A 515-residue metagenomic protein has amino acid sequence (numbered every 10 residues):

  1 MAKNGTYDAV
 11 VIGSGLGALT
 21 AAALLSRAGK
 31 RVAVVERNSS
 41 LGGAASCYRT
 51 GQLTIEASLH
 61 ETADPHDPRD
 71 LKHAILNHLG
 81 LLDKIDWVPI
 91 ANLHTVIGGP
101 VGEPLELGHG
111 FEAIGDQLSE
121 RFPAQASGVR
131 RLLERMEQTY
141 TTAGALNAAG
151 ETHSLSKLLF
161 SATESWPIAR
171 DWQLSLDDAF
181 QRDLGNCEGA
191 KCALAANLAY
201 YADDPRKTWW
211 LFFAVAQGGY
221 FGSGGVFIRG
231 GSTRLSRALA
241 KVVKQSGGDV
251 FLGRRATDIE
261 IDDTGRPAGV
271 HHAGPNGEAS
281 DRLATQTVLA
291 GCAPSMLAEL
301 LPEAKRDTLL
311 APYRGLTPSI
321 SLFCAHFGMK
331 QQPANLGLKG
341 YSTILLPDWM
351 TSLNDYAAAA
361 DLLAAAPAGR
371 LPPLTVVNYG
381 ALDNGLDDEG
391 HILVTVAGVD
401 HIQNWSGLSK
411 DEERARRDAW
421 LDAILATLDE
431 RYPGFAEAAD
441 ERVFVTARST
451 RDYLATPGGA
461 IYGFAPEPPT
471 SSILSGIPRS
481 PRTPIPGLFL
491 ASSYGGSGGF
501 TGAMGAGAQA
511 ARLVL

Functional and structural regions predicted by a protein language model:
K3-T141: N-terminal glycine-rich phosphate/pyrophosphate-binding loop and immediately adjacent elements
L59, A491-L515: A conserved FAD-binding loop/helix module that cradles the flavin
P100-T208: Rossmann-like flavin
A190-Y201, R370-V377, G434-S497: A glycine-rich dinucleotide-binding beta-alpha-beta segment and adjacent secondary-structure elements that constitute
A193-V226, P481-P486: Active-site-adjacent "gating/activation" loops or surface patches in catalytic cores
A214-G274, A279: Helical element adjacent to the flavin cofactor pocket in flavoenzyme catalytic cores
T257-D387, R482: Mid-domain catalytic core of redox enzymes that form a hydrophobic substrate pocket/lid adjacent to a catalytic redox
Q332-R448: C-terminal segments that line or cap access tunnels to active or ligand-binding sites in enzymes and enzyme-associated
